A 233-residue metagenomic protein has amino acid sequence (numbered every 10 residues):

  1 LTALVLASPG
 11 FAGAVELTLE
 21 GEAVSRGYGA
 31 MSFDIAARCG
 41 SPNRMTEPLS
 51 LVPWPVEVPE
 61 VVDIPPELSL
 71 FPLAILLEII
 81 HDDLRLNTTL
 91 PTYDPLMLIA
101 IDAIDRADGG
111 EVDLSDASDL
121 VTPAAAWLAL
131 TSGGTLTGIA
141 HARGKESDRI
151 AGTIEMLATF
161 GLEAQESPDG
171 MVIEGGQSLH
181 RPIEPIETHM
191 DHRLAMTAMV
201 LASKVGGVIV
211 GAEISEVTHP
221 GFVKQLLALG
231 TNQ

Functional and structural regions predicted by a protein language model:
L1-Q233: Short, structured segments at the rim of ligand-binding sites
